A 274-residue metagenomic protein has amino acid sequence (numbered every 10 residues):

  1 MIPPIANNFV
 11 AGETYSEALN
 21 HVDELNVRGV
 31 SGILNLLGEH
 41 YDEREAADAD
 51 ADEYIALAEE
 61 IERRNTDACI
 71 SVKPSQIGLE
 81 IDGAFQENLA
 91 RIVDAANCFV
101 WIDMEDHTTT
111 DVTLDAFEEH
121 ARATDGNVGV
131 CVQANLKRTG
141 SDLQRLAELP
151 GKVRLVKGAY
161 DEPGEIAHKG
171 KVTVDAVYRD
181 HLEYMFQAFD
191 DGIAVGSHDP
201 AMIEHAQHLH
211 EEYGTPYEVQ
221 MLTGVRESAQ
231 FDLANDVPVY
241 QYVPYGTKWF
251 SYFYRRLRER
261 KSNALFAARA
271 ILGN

Functional and structural regions predicted by a protein language model:
M1-N274: Positively charged, amphipathic and often flexible ligand-engagement surfaces
